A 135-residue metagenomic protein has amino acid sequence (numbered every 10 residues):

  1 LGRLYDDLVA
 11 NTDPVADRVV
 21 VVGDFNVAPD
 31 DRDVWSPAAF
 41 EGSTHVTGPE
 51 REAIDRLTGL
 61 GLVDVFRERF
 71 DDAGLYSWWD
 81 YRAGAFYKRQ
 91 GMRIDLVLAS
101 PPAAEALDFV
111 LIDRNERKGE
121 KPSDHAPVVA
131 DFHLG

Functional and structural regions predicted by a protein language model:
L1, R18, V46-E50: Hydrophobic alpha-helical segments and helix-packing faces
L1-A16: A long, amphipathic alpha-helix that forms part of the scaffold/cap immediately adjacent to metal-dependent active
R18, F25, A126: Active-site metal-binding loops of divalent metal-dependent hydrolases
R18-V22, D64-R67: A structural signal for short, well-ordered beta-strand segments and their strand-loop junctions that often border
V22-D30: Short, well-ordered beta-to-alpha junction loops that form the rim of enzyme active sites and present histidine/acidic
D30-G135: Metal-dependent phosphoester-hydrolase catalytic domains
